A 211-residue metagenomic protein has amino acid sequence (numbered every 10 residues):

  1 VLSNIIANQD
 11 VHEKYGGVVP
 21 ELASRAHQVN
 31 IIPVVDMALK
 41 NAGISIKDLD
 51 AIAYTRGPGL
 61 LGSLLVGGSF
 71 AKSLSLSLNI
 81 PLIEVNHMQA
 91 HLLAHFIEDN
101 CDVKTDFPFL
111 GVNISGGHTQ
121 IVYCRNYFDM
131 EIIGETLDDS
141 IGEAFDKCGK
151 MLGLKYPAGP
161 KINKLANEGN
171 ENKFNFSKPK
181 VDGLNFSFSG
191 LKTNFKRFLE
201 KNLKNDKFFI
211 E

Functional and structural regions predicted by a protein language model:
V1-P58, H87, H91: N-terminal beta-alpha supersecondary unit
G16-L22, Y54-L61, I132-T136, P179-G183: A short glycine/serine-rich beta->alpha loop
G43-D48, F70-H87, A94-F96: Nucleotide and nucleotide-moiety/phosphate-recognizing core
Y54-L78, I97-E98: Short Gly/Thr/Asp-enriched flexible loops that form oxyanion-binding sites at enzyme active sites
T55, V66, L82-Q89, N113-I114 (+1 more regions): Active-site nucleophile and cofactor-binding loops and adjacent substrate-binding regions of central metabolic enzymes
V85-F109: Conserved phosphate-binding catalytic cores of ATP/NTP-utilizing and phosphoryl-transfer enzymes
V103-F107, V112-I114, Q120-F209: A short helix-loop
